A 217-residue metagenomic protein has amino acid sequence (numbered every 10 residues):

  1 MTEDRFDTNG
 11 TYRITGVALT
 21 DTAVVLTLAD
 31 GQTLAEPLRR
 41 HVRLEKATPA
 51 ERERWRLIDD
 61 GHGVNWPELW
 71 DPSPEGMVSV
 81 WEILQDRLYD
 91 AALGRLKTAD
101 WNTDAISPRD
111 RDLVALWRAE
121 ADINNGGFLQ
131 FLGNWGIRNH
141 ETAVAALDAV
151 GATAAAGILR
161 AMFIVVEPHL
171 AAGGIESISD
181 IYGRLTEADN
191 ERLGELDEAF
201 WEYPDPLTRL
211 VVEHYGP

Functional and structural regions predicted by a protein language model:
M1-N102, W135, E141: Motif-centric detector for short Cys/His coordination patterns
S79-P217: Extended, alpha-helix-rich binding/interface surfaces that flank or overlap catalytic cores and mediate recognition
